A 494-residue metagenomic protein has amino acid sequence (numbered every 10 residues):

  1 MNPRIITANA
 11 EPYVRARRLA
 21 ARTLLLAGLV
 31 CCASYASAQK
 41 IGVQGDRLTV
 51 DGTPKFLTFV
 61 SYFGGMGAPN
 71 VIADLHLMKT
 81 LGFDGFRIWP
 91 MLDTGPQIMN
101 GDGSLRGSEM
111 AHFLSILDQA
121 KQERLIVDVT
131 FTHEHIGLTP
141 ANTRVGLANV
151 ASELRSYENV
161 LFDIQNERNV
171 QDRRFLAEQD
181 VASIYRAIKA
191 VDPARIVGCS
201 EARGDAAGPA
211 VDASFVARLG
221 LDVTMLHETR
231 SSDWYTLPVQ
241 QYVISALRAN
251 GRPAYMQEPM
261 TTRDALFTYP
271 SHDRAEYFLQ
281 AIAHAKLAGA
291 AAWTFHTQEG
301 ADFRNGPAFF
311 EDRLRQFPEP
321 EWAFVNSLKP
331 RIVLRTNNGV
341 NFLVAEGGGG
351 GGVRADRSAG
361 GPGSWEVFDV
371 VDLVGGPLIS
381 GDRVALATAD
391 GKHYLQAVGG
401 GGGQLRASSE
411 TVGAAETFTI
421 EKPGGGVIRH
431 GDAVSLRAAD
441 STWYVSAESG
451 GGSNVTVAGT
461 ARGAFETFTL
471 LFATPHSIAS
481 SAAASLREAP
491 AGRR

Functional and structural regions predicted by a protein language model:
M1-R18: N-terminal secretory signal peptides that target proteins for export/translocation
R22-A33: Bacterial N-terminal signal peptides
S34-A38: Sec/Tat signal peptide C-region and signal peptidase I cleavage site
Q39-E123: Active-site-adjacent substrate/metal-binding segments within catalytic domains of carbohydrate-active enzymes
F59-G67, P96-M110, T130-A141, Q165-F175 (+3 more regions): The substrate-binding groove and active-site-proximal loops of carbohydrate-active enzymes, especially glycoside
L77-F83, L105-T130, E134-F162, D180: An active-site-proximal structural segment forming one wall of the substrate-binding cleft that immediately precedes
V145, N159-L161, Q165-F324: Extracellular glycoside hydrolase catalytic/binding regions
K329-R494: Lectin-like carbohydrate-binding module/patch detector with strong preference for beta-trefoil
